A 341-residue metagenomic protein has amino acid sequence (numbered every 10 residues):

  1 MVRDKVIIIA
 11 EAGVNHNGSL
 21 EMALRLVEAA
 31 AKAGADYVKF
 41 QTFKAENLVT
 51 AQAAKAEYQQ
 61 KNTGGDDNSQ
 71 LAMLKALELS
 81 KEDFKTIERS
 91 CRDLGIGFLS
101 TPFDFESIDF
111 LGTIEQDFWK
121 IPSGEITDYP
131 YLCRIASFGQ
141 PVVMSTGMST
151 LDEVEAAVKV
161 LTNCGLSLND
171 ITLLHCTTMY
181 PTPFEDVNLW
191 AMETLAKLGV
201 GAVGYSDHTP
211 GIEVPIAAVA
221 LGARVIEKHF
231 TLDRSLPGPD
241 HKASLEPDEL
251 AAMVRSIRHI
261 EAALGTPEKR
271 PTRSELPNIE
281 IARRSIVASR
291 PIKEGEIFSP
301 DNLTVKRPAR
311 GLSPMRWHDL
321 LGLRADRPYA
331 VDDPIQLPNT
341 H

Functional and structural regions predicted by a protein language model:
M1-H341: Catalytic cores and adjacent flexible loops of soluble metabolic enzymes that perform enolate/carbanion chemistry on
